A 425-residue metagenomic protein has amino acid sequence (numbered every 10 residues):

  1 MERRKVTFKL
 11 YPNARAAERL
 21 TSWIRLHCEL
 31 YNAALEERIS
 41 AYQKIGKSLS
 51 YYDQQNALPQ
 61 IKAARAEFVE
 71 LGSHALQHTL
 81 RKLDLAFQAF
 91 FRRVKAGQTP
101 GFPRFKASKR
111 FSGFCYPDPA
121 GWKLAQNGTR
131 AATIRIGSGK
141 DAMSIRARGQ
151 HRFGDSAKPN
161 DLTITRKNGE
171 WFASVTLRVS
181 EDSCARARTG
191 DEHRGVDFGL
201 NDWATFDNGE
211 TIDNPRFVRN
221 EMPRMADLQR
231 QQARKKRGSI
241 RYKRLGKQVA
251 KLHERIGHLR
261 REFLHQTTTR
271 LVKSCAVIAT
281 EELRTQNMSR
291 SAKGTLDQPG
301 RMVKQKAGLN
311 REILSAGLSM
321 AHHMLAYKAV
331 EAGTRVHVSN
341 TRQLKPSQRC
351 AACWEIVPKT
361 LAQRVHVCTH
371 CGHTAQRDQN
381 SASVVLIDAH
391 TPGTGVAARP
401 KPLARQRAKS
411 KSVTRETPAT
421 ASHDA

Functional and structural regions predicted by a protein language model:
M1-H78: Gly/serine-rich nucleotide phosphate-binding loop at the start of the catalytic core of nucleotide/ADP-ribose-handling
R3-K5, E18, R152-D155, D161 (+1 more regions): Positively charged, helix-rich recognition surfaces that bind polyanionic ligands
A14, I24-R25, L35-E37, A89 (+3 more regions): Short glycine-rich, polar/acidic loop-and-turn segments at beta strand-coil junctions
L26, L30-A33, E37, K82-L85 (+6 more regions): Residues on one face of amphipathic alpha-helical coiled coils
A34, T79-F90, Q379-A389: Stable alpha-helical structural segments in soluble proteins, enriched in small hydrophobic residues
L35-Y42, F87, F91-Q98, V179 (+2 more regions): Long, hydrophobic, amphipathic alpha-helical segments used as structural scaffolds
Y52-K167, G294, R311, S315: Acidic carboxylate diad motif detector
